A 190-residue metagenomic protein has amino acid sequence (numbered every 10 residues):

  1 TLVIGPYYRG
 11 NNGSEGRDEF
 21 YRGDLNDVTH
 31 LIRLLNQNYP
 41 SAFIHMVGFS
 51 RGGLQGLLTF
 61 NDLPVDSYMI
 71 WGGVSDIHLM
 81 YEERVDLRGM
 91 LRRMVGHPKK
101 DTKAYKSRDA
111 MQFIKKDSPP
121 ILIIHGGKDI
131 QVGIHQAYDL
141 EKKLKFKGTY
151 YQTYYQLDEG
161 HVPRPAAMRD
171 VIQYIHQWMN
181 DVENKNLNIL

Functional and structural regions predicted by a protein language model:
E19-N38: Alpha/beta-hydrolase active-site loop
Y39-S50: Alpha/beta-hydrolase fold nucleophile elbow
G53-P64: Short glycine-enriched nucleophile-adjacent loop and the immediately C-terminal alpha-helix near the catalytic center
M69-L79: Active-site nucleophile loop of the alpha/beta-hydrolase fold
H78-F113, P119: Mobile cap/lid helix-loop segments that gate and shape the active-site cleft of serine hydrolases
D117, I123-H125, D129: Short beta-strand/loop motif that positions the catalytic acidic residue of the alpha/beta-hydrolase fold
I130-Q136: Conserved alpha/beta-hydrolase "acid-adjacent" motif
Y138, K147-L190: C-terminal catalytic histidine-bearing segment of alpha/beta-hydrolase fold enzymes
